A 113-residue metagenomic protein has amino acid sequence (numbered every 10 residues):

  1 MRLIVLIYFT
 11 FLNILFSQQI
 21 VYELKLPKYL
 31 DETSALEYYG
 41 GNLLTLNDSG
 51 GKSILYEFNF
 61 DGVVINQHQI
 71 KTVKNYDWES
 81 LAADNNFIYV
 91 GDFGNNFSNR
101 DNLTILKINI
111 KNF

Functional and structural regions predicted by a protein language model:
V5-S17: Hydrophobic h-region of N-terminal signal peptides that target proteins for export in Gram-negative bacteria
L24-Y29, Q69-V73: Surface loop/turn motifs at the tips and blade-to-blade linkers of beta-strand repeat domains
E32, N75-D77: Beta-rich catalytic cores
G40-G41, N85-N86: Short coil/turn segments that connect the beta-strands within blades of beta-propeller domains
L44-Q69: Beta-propeller domains
D48-K52, F97-N102: Short, solvent-exposed loop/turn segments at conserved positions within beta-propeller repeat blades
E57-F60, N102-N112: Beta-propeller blade signature
